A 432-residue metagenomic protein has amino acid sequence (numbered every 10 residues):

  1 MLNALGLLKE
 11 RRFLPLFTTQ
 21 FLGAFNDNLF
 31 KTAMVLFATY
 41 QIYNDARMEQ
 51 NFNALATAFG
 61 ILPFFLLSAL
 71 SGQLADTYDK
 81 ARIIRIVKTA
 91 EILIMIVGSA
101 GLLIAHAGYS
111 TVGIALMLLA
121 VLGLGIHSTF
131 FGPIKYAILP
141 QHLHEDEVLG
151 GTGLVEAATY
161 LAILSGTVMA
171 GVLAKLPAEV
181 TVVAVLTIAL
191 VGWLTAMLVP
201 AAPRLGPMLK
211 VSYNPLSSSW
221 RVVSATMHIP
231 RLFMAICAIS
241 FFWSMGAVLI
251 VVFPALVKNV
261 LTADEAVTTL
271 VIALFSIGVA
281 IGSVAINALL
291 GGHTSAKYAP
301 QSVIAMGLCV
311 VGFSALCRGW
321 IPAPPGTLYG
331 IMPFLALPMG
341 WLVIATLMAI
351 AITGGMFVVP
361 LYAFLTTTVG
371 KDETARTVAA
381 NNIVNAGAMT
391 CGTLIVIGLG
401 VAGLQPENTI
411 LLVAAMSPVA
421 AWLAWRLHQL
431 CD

Functional and structural regions predicted by a protein language model:
M1-L14, A202-C237, V260, L328-A336: Juxtamembrane intracellular "pre-TM" segments in multi-pass secondary transporters
L14-T32, A56-I94, L116-A174, I188-A189 (+8 more regions): Substrate-agnostic recognition of the 12-TM MFS/MFS-like secondary transporter fold
T32-N44, S99-G108, L164-I188, N259-V260 (+2 more regions): Transmembrane alpha-helix termini and helix-breaking/packing motifs in multi-pass membrane transporters
A33-F64: Extracellular/periplasmic helix-loop-helix junction of adjacent transmembrane segments in MFS-like secondary
A46-A54, E265-A273, A379, I410: Small-residue hotspots at the loop-to-helix junctions and early N-terminal turns of transmembrane alpha-helices
T89-S110, A305-A336: C-terminal ends and interior cores of transmembrane alpha-helices in multi-pass membrane transporters/permeases
A115-L118, V180-L198, N408-W425: Symmetry-related core transmembrane helices of the 12-TM Major Facilitator Superfamily/SLC fold
K135-A137, Q141, V185-Y213, G291 (+2 more regions): Helix-loop junctions on the cytosolic side of multi-pass membrane transporters, especially the intracellular loop
